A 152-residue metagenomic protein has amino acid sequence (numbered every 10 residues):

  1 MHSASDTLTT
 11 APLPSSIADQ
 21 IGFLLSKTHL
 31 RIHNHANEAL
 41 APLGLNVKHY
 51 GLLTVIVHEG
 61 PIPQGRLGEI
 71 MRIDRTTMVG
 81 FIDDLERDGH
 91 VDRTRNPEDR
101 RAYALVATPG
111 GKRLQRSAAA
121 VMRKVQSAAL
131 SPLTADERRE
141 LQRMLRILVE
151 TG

Functional and structural regions predicted by a protein language model:
M1-L43, A107, I147: N-terminal leader segment of winged-helix/HTH proteins
A4, H33, P61, D83-R146: Charged, amphipathic alpha-helical coiled-coil/dimerization segments
D19-F23, L43-T54, T76: Short alpha-helical elements of helix-turn-helix
S26-H29, T54-H58, A119, R146: Short, locally clustered residues in the helix-turn-helix/winged-helix DNA-binding domain
V55, I70, D88: Residues within the alpha-helical elements of helix-turn-helix
L67-G68, L85: Append "Primarily bacterial transcriptional regulators
